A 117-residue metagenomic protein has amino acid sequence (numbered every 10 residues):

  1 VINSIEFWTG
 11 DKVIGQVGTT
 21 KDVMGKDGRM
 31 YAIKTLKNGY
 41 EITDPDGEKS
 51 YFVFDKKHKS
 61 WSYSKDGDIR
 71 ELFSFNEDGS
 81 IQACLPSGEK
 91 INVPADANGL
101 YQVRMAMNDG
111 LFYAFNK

Functional and structural regions predicted by a protein language model:
V1-T20, D27-Y31, L36-N38, D46 (+3 more regions): Long terminal segments
